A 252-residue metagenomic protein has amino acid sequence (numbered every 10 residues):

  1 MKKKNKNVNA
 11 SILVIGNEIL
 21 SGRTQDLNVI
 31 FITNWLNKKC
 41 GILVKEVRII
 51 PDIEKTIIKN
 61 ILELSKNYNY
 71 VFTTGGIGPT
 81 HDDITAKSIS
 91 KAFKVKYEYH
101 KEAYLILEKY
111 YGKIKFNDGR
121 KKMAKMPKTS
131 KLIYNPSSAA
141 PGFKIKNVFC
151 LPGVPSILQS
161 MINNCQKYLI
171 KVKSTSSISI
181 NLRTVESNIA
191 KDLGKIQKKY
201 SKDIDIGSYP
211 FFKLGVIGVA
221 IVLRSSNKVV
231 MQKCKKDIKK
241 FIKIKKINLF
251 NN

Functional and structural regions predicted by a protein language model:
K2-D52, Q232: Glycine-rich phosphate/diphosphate-binding loop of Rossmann-like nucleotide-binding domains
N5-N7, Y68, D203, G218: A general structural motif
T24-L27, K59, I84, S160-N163 (+1 more regions): Generic recognition of short, well-ordered alpha-helical segments
I30-K91: N-terminal small/polar loop signature for handling phosphorylated ligands or for N-terminal nucleophile
T56, I84-V172: Proline/glycine-rich low-complexity loops and linkers
N147-F241: An accessory alpha-helical subdomain
F241-N252: Conserved short beta-strand edge segments in small beta-sheet-based binding/regulatory domains
